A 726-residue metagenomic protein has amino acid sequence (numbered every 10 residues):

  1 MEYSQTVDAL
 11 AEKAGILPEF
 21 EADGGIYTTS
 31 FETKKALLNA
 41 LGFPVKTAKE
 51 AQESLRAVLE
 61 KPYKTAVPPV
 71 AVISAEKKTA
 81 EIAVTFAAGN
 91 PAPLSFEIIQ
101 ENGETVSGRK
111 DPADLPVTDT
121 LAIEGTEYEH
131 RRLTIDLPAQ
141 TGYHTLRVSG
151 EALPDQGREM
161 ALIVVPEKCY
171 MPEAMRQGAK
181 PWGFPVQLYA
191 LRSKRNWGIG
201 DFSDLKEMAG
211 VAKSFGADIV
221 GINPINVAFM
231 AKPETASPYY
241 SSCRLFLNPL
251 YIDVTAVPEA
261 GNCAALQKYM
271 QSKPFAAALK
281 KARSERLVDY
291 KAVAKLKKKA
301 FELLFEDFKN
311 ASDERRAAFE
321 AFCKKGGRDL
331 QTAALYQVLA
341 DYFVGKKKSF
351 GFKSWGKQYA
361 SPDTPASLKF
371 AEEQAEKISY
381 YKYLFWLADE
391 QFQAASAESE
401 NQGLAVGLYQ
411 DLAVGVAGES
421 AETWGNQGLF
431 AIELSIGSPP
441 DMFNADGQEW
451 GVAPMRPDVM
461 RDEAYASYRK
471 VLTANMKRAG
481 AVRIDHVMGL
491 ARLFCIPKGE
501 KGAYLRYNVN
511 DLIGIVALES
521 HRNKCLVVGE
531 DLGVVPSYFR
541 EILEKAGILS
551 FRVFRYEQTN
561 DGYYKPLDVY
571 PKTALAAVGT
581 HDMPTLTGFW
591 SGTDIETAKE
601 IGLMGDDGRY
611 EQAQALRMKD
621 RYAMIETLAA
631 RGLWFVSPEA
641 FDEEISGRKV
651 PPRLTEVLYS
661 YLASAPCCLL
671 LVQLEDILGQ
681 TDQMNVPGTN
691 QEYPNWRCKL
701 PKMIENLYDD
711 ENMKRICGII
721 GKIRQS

Functional and structural regions predicted by a protein language model:
M1-P62: Long, contiguous interaction/targeting segments characteristic of exported/extracellular or secretory-pathway proteins
A9, T145, D155-Q156: Mixed-charge (acidic/basic) macromolecular-recognition segments
E21, L146, P172-E173, K194 (+5 more regions): Short helix/loop capping segments that flank catalytic or ligand/cofactor-binding pockets
N39-K110, T118-G150, V164-G425: Acidic/aromatic-lined carbohydrate-recognition and catalytic surfaces of CAZymes acting on diverse glycans
G103, A231-D389, G415-L669, E675-D676 (+2 more regions): Alpha-amylase-like alpha-glycosidases and glucanotransferases acting on alpha-linked glucans and related
A152-P154, S214, A397-G407, M476-V482 (+2 more regions): Secondary-structure transition/capping motifs at alpha-helix termini and the adjoining loop/turn into the next element
Q156-P166: Edge beta-strands of extracellular beta-sandwich domains
L671, G679-S726: Structured C-terminal cap/extension of enzyme domains
